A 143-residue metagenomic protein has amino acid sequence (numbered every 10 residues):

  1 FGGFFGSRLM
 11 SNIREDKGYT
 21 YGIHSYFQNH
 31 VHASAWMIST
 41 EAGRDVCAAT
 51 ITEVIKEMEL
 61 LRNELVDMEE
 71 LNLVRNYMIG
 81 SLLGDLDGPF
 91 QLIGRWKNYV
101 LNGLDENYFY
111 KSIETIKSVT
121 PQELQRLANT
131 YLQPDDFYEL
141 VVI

Functional and structural regions predicted by a protein language model:
F1-S7: His/Glu-based metal-binding/catalytic segments typifying zinc-dependent metallopeptidases
R8-L9, L127: Short, hydrophobic/aromatic alpha-helical segments in well-folded domains
M10-N63, M68-V119, D135-I143: M16 family metallopeptidases and their MPP-like homologs
T120-N129: Low-complexity, intrinsically disordered Gly/Pro/Thr-rich segments
L132: Extracellular/periplasmic catalytic domains that process cell-envelope and extracellular macromolecules
